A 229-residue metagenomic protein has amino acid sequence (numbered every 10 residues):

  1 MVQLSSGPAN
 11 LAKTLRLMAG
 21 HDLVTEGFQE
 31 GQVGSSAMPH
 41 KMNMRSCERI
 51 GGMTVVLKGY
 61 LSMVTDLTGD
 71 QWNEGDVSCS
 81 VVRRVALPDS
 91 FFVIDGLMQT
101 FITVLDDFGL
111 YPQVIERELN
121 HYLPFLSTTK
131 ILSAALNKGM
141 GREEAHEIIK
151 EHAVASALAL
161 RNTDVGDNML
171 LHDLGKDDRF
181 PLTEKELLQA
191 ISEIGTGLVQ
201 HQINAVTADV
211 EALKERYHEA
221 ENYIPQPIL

Functional and structural regions predicted by a protein language model:
M1-L61: Acidic, glycine-rich loop-and-beta core segments that form the ion-binding/anion-interacting portion of active sites
L23, H40-L229: Glycine-rich cofactor/substrate-binding loops
